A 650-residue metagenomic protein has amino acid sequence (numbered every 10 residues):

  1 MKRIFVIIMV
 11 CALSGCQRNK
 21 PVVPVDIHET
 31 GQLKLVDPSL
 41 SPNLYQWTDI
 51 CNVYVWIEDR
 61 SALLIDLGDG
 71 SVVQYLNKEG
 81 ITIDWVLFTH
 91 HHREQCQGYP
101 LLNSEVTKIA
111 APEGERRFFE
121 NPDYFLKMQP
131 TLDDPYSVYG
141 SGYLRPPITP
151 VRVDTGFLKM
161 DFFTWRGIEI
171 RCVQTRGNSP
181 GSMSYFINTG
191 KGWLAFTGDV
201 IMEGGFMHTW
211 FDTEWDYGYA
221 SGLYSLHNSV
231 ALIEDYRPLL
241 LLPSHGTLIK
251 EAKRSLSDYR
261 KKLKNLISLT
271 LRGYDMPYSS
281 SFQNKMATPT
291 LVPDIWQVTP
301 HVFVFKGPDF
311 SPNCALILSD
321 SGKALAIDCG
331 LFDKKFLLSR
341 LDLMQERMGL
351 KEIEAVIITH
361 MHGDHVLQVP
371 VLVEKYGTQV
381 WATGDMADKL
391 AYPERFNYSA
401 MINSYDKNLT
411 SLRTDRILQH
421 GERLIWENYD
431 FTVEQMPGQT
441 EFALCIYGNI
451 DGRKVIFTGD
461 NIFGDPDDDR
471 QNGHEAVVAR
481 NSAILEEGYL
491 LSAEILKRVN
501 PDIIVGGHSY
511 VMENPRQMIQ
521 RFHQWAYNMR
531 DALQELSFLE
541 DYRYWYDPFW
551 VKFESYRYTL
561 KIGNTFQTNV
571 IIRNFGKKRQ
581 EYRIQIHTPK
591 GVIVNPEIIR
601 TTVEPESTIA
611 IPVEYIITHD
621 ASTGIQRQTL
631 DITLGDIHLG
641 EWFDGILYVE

Functional and structural regions predicted by a protein language model:
S14-G15: C-terminal motif of bacterial Sec signal peptides marking the signal peptidase cleavage site
N19-I27, W210-L316, S321, V478 (+4 more regions): Accessory terminal helices/loops
T30-E79, S184-E203, I295-M348, C445-G464: Conserved beta-strand hairpin/beta-sheet module of binuclear metal-dependent hydrolase folds, prominently
L44, S71-T164, K335-F336, D342-I425: Active-site HxH/HxHxD metal-binding segment of metal-dependent hydrolases
A62, I148, F162, E169-D258 (+4 more regions): Metallo-beta-lactamase
G563-N569, I609-I611, S622-T629: Short, solvent-exposed loop/turn segments enriched in Ser/Thr/Gly
H587, V592-H619: Intrinsically disordered, low-complexity Pro/Gly/Ser/Thr-rich segments with frequent PxxP/GP/PP motifs and embedded
H619-E650: Terminal connector regions
